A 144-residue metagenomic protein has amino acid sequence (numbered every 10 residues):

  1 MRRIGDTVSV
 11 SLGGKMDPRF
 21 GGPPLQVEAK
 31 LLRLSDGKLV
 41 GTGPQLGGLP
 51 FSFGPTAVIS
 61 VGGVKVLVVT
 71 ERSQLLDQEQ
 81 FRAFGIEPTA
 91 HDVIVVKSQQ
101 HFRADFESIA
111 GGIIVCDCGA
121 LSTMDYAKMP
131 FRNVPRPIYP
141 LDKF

Functional and structural regions predicted by a protein language model:
M1-K38, I113-A120: Acidic, Ser/Thr-rich peripheral helices and adjacent loops at domain boundaries
A29, R33-F144: Extended hydrophobic packing segments that form well-structured cores
